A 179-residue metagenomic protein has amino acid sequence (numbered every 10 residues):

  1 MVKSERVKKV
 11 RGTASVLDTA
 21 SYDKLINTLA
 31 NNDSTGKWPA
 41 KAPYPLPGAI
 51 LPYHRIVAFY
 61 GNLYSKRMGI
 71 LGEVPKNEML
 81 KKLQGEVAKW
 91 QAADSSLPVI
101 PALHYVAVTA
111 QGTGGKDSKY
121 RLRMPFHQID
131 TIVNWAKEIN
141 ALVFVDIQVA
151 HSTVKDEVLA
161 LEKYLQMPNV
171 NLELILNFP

Functional and structural regions predicted by a protein language model:
M1-P125: Alpha/beta catalytic barrel-like cores
K89-Q91, P98-N177: Substrate-binding cleft of extracellular glycoside hydrolase catalytic domains
